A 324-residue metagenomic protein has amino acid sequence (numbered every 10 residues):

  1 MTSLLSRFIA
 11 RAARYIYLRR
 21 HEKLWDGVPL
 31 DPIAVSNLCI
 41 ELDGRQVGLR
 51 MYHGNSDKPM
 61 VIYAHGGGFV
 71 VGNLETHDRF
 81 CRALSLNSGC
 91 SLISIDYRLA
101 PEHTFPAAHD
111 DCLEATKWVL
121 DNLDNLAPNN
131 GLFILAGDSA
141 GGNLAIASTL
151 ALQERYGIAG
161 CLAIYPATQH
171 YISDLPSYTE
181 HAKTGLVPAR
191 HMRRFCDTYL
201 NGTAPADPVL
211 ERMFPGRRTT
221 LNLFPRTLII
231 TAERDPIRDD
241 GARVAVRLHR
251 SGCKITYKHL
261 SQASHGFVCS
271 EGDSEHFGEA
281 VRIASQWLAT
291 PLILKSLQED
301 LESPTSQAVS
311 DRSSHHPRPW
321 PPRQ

Functional and structural regions predicted by a protein language model:
M1-Y52, P205-A206, I293-R312, H316-R323: A glycine/proline-hinged amphipathic helix-loop "lid/cap" segment that gates access to hydrophobic ligand pockets
K58-G67: Short beta-strand element of the alpha/beta-hydrolase
E75-S94: Short amphipathic alpha-helix adjacent to the substrate-entry channel of hydrolases
H103-D124: Alpha/beta-hydrolase active-site loop
L126-S139: Alpha/beta-hydrolase fold nucleophile elbow
L150-A206: Hydrolase active-site cap/lid region
I229-T231: Short beta-strand/loop motif that positions the catalytic acidic residue of the alpha/beta-hydrolase fold
A263-H276: Catalytic histidine-centered segment of alpha/beta-hydrolase-like enzymes
